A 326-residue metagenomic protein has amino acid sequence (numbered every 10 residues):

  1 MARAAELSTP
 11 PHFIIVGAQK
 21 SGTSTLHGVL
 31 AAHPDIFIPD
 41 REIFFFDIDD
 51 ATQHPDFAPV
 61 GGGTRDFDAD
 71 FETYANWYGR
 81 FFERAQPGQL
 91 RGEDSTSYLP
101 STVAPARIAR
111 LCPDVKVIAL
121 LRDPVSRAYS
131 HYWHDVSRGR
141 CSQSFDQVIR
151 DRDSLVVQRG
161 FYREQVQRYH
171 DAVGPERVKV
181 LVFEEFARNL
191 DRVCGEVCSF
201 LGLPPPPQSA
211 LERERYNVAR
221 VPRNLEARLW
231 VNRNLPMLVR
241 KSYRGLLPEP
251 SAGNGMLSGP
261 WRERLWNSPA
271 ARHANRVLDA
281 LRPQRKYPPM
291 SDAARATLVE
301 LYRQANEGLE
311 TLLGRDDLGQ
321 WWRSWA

Functional and structural regions predicted by a protein language model:
M1-A326: Anion-recognition interface
